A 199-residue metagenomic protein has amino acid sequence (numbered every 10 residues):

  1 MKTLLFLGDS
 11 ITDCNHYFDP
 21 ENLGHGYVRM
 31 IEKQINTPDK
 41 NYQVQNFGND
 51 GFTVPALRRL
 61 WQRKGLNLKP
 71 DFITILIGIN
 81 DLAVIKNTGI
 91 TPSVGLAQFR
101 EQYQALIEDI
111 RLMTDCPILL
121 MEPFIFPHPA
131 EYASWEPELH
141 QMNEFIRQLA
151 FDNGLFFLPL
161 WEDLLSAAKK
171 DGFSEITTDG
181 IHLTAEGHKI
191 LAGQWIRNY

Functional and structural regions predicted by a protein language model:
M1-D50, P55, L60-K69: Serine-esterase "nucleophile elbow" of acetyl-processing enzymes
M30-K40, A56-Y199: Alpha-helical cap/lid subdomain in secreted, periplasmic, or secretory-pathway luminal O-acyl-processing enzymes
